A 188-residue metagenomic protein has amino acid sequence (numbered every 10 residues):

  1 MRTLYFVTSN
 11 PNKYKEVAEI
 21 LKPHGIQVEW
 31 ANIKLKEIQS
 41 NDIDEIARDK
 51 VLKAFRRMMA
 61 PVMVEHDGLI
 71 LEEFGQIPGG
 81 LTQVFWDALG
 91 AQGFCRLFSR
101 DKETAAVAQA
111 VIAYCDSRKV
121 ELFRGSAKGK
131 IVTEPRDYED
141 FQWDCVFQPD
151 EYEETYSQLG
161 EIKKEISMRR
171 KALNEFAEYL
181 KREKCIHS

Functional and structural regions predicted by a protein language model:
R2-Y5, N12-S188: Anionic-ligand binding patches
